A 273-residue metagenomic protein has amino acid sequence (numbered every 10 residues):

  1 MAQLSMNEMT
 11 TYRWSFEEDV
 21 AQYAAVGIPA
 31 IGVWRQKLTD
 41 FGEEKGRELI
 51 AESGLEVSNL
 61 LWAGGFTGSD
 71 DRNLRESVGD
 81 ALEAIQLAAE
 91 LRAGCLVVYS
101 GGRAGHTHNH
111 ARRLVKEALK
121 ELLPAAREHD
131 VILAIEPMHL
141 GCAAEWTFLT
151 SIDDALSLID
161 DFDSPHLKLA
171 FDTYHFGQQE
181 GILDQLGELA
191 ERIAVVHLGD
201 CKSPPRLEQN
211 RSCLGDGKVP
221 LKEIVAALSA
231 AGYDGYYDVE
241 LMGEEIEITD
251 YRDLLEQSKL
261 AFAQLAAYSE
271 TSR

Functional and structural regions predicted by a protein language model:
M1-G27, S53, R92, L149-F171 (+1 more regions): Histidine-acidic metal/acid-base catalytic patches
M1-S5, V57-G68, G101-R103: N-terminal small/glycine-rich loop or linker at the start of catalytic domains across soluble metabolic enzymes
T10-Y12, R35-K37, A63-F66, S100-A104 (+4 more regions): Active-site-proximal loop/turn and secondary-structure-junction residues that shape catalytic pockets, frequently
Q22-F41, L61-G64: N-terminal substrate-binding region of glycoside hydrolase catalytic domains
G32, N59-L61, V97, A134 (+2 more regions): Conserved beta-strand positions in the central sheet of alpha/beta enzyme cores
T39-L49: Active-site-adjacent beta->alpha loops and helix N-cap segments on the catalytic face of soluble alpha/beta enzymes
E52, D71-K168, Q178-E180, D253 (+1 more regions): Active-site acidic/histidine proton-transfer and metal-coordination neighborhood in alpha/beta enzyme cores
